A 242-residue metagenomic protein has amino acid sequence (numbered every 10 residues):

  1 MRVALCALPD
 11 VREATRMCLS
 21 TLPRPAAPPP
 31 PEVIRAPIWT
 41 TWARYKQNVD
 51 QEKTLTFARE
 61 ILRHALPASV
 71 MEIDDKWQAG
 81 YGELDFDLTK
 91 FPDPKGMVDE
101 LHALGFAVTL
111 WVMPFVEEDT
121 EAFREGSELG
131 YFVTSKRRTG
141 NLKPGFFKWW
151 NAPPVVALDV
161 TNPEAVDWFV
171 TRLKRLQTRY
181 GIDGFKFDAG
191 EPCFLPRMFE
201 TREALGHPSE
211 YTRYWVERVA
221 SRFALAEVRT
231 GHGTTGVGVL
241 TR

Functional and structural regions predicted by a protein language model:
M1-S69, K95-E100, L104-V108: Carbohydrate-recognition beta-sandwich/jelly-roll modules in extracellular/periplasmic carbohydrate-active proteins
P67-R242: Aromatic- and carboxylate-enriched substrate-binding clefts and catalytic-loop regions of carbohydrate-active enzymes
